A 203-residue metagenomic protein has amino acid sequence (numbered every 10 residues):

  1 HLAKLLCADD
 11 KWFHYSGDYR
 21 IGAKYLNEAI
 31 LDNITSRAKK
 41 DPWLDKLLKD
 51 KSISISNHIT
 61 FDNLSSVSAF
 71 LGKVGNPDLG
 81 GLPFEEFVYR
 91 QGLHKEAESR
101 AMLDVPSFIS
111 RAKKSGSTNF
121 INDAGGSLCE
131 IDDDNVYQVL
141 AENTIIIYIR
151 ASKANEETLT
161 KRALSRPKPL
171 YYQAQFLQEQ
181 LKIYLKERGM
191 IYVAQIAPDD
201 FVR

Functional and structural regions predicted by a protein language model:
H1-C7: Glycine-rich phosphate-binding P-loop
L2, D133-V136: A short acidic, amphipathic alpha-helical/loop segment
A8-D10, E142-N143: Short, structured coil segments at secondary-structure junctions
D10-L26: Short beta-strand-centered segment that lines the nucleotide-binding/catalytic pocket of NTP-utilizing
Y25-A29, L159-R162: Short aromatic-enriched loop/helix-cap "lid" or pocket-rim segments at secondary-structure transitions that line
L26, L31-D134: ATP-dependent small-molecule kinase phosphotransfer cores that center on conserved nucleotide phosphate-binding segments
D123-A124, V139-G189: Conserved phosphate-donor/acceptor-positioning beta-strand/loop module used by diverse small-molecule
M190-R203: NTP-dependent small-molecule kinase module
